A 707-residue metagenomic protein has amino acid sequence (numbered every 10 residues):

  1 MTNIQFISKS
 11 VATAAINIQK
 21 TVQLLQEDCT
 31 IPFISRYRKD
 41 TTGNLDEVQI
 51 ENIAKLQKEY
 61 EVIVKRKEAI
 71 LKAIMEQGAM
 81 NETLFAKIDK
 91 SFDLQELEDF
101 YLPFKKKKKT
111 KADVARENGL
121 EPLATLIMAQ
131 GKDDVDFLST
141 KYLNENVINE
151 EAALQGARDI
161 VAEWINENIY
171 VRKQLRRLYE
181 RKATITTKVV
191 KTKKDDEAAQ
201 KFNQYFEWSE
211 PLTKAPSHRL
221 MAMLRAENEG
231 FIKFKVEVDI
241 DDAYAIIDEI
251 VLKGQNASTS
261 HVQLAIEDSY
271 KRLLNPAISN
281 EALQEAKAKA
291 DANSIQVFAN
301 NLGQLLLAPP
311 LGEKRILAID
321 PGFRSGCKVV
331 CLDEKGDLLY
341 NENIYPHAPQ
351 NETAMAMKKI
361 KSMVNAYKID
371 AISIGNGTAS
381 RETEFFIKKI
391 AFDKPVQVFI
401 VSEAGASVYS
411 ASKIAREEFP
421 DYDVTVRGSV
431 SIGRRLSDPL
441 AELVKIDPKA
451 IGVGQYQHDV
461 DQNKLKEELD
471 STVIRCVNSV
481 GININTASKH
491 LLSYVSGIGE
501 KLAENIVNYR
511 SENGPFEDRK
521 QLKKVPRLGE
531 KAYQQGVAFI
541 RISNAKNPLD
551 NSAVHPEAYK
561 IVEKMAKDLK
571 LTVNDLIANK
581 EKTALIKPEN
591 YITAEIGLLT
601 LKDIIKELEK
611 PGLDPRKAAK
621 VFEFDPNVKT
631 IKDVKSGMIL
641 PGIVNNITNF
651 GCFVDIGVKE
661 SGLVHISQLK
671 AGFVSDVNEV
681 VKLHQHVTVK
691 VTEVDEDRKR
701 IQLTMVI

Functional and structural regions predicted by a protein language model:
M1-Q19, Q26: Generic start-of-chain signal for non-secretory N-termini
Q23-Q26, P103, V114-E117, A222-E227 (+15 more regions): Replace "in large, NTP-powered and nucleic-acid-processing enzymes" with "in large, NTP-powered factors and other
R36, V62-A79, D89, V408 (+7 more regions): Long, highly charged, low-complexity intrinsically disordered interaction regions that mediate electrostatic DNA/RNA
Y37-K39, M128, D239, P321 (+10 more regions): Short, ordered loop/turn segments at secondary-structure junctions
Q49-N52, E59, I63-A318, R324-Y422 (+1 more regions): Duplex nucleic acid-engaging cores and interfaces of nucleic-acid transaction enzymes
F100, A226-D239, E249-L274, R434-N463 (+1 more regions): Structured, non-catalytic alpha/beta "coupling" segments that mediate domain-domain communication and provide generic
R177-T184, I319-F323, G377-A379, V401-V408 (+5 more regions): A glycine-rich phosphate-binding loop feature that marks nucleotide/adenosyl-phosphate handling sites
I542-I707: Single-stranded RNA-binding regions, centering on S1/OB-family and related RNA-binding modules
